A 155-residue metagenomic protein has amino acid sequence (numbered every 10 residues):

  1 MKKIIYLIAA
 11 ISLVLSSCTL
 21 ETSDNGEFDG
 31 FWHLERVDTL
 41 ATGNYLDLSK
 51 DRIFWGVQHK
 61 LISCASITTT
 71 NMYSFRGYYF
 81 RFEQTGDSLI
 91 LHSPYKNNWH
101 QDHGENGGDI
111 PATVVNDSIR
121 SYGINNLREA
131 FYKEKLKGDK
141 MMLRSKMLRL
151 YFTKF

Functional and structural regions predicted by a protein language model:
K2-I8: Sec-dependent signal peptide recognition, specifically the positively charged N-region followed immediately by
V14-S17: C-terminal motif of bacterial Sec signal peptides marking the signal peptidase cleavage site
T19-N25: Bacterial lipoprotein signal-peptidase II cleavage site
V37-L46, H59-L136: Contiguous, well-ordered beta-strand patches that form the walls/edges of small beta-barrel/beta-sandwich domains
L48-D51: An amphipathic, hydrophobic-aromatic interaction surface with interspersed Lys/Arg that forms lipid/phosphate-bearing
Y79-Q84, K135-F155: Edge beta-strand at a domain terminus
